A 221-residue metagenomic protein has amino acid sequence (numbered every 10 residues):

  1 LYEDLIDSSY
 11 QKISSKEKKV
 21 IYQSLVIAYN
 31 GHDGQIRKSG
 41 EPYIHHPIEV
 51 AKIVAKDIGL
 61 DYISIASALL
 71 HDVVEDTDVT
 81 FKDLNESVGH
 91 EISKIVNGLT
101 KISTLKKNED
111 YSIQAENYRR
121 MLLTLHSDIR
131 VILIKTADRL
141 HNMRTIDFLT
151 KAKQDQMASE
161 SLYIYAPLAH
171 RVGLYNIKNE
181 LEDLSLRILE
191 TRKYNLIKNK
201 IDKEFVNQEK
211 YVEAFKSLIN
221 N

Functional and structural regions predicted by a protein language model:
L1-N221: Active-site helical microenvironments for divalent-metal-assisted chemistry
